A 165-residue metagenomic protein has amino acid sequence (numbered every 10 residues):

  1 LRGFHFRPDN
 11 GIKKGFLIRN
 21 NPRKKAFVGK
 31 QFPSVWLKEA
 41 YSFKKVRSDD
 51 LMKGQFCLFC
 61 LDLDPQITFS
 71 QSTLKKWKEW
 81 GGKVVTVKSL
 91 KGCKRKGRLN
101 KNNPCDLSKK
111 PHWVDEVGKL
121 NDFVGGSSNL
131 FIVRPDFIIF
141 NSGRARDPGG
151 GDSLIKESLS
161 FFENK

Functional and structural regions predicted by a protein language model:
L1-K165: Helical substrate-recognition/capping region of FAD-dependent monooxygenase/halogenase enzymes
